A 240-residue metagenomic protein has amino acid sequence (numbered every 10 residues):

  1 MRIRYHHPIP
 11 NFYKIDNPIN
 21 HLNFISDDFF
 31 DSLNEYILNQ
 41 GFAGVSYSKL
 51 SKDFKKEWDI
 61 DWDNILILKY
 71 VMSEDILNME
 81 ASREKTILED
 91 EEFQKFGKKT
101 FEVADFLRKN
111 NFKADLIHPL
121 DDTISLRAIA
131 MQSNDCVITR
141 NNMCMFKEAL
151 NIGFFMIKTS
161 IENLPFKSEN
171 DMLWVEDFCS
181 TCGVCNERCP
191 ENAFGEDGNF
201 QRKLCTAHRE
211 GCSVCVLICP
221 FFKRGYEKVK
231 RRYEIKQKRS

Functional and structural regions predicted by a protein language model:
M1-K85: Non-catalytic, usually N-terminal nucleic-acid engagement modules in DNA/RNA processing proteins
V45, K52-S240: Catalytic cores of enzyme domains
